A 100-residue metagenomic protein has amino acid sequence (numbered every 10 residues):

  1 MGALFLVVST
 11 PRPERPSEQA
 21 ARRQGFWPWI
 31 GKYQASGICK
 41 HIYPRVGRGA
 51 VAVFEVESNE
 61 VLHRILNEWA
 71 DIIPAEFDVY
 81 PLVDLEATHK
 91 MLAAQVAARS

Functional and structural regions predicted by a protein language model:
M1-S100: Conserved, structured core segments of small domains
